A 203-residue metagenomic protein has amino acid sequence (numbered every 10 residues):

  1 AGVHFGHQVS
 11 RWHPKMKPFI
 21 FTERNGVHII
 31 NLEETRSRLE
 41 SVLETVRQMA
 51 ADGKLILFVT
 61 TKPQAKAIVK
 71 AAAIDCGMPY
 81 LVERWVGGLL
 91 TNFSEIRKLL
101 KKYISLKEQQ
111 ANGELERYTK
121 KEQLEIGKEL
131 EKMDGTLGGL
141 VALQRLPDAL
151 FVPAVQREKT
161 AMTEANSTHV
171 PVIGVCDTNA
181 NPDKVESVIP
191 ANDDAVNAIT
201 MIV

Functional and structural regions predicted by a protein language model:
A1-K54, T61-K62, K66-Q110, Q123 (+1 more regions): N-terminal cationic and glycine-rich segments that engage phosphates or anionic surfaces
G2, F58, L150, I202: Residue-level signature of catalytic and energy-coupling elements of molecular machines, predominantly ATP/GTP-dependent
L32-L39, V59-P63, E116-Q123, L140-L143 (+2 more regions): Conserved phosphate/pyrophosphate-binding and hydrolysis machinery centered on Walker-type P-loop NTPases, extending
G53-K54, G77-M78, R145-D148, T168-P171 (+1 more regions): Short glycine-/polar-rich loops that comprise or flank the Walker A/P-loop and associated switch/sensor motifs
K62-A65, W85-L90, V155-K159, T178-P182 (+1 more regions): Conserved nucleotide-binding/hydrolysis micro-motifs of P-loop NTPases
K107-E116, N197-V203: Short, basic, helix/turn surface patches
K120-I173, D177: Extended, charged alpha-helical interaction scaffolds
T160-V203: Short glycine/threonine-rich loop/turn motifs
